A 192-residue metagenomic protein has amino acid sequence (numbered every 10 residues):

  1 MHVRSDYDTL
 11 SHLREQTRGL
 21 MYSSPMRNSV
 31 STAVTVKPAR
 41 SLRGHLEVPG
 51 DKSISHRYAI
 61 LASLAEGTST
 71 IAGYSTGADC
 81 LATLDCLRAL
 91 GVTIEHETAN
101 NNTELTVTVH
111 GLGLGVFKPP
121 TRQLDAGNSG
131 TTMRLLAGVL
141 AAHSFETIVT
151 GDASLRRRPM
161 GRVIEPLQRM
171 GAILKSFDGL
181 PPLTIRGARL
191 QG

Functional and structural regions predicted by a protein language model:
V3, D8-T9, L13: Short hydrophobic alpha-helical segments enriched in small aliphatic residues
D6, L20-M21: Composition-driven detection of intrinsically disordered, low-complexity segments
M21-G192: Structural preference for solvent-exposed beta-strand-turn elements and adjacent flexible terminal/loop segments within
